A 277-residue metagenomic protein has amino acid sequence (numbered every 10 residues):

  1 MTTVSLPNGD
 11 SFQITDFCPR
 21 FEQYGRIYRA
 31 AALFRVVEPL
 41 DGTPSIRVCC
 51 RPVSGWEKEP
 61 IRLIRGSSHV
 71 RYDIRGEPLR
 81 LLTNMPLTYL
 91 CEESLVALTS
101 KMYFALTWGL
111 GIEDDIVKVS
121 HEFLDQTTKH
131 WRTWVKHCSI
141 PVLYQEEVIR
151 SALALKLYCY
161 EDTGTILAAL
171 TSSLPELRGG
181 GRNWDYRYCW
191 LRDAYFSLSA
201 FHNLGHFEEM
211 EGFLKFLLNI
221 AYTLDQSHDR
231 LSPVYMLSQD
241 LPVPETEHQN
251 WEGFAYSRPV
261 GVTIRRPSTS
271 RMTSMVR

Functional and structural regions predicted by a protein language model:
M1-R277: Acidic, mature catalytic/reactive cores of soluble proteins
